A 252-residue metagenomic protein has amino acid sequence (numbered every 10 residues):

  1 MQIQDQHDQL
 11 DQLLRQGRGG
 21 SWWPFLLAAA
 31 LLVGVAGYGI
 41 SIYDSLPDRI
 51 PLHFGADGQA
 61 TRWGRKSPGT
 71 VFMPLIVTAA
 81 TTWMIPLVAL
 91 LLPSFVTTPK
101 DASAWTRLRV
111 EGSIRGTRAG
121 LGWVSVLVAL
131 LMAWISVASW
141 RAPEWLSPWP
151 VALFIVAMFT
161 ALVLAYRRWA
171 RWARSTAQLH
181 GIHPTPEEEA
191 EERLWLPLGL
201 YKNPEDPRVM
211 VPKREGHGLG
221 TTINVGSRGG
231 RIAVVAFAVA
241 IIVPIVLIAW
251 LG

Functional and structural regions predicted by a protein language model:
M1-Q16: Short, Lys/Arg-rich, polar N-terminal cytosolic tail immediately upstream of the first transmembrane signal-anchor
L27, L31, R228-W250: Final/C-terminal transmembrane alpha-helix of multipass membrane proteins
A28-L31, G64-P86, S147-L162: Alpha-helical transmembrane segments
L32-P47, V246-A249: Alpha-helical transmembrane segments of multi-pass membrane proteins
G39-F72, V209-V211, G220-I223: Active-site and channel-lining beta-strand-loop segments that bind or position nucleotide-derived/phosphorylated
A80-A102, L164-L179: Membrane-water interface of transmembrane alpha-helices
V124-E192, W250-G252: Alpha-helical transmembrane segments of multi-pass integral membrane proteins, characterized by long hydrophobic
A170-G226: Membrane-proximal soluble regions of multi-pass membrane proteins
